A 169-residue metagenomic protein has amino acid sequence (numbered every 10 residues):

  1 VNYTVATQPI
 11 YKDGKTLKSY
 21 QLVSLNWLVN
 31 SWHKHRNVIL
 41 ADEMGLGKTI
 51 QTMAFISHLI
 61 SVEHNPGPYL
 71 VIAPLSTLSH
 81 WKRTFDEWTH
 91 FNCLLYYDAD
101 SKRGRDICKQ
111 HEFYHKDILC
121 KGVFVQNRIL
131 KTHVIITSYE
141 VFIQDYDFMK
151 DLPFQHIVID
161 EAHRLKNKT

Functional and structural regions predicted by a protein language model:
V1-T169: ASCE P-loop NTPase motor core, strongest for the SF2 helicase catalytic module
